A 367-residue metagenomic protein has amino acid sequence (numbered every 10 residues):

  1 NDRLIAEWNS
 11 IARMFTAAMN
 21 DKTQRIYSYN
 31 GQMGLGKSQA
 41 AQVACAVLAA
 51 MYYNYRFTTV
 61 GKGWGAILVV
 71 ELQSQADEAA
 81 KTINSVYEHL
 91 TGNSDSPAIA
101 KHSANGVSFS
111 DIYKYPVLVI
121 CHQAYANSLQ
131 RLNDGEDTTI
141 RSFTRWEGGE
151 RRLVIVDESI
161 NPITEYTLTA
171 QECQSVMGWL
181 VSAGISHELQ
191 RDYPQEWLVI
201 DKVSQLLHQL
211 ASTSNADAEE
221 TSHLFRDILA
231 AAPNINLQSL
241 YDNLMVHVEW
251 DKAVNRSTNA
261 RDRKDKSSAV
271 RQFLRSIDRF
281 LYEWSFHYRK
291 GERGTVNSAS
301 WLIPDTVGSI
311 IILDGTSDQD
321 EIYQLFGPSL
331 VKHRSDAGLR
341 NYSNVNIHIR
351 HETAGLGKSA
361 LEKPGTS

Functional and structural regions predicted by a protein language model:
N1-S367: ASCE RecA-like P-loop NTPase motor cores that couple ATP hydrolysis to mechanical translocation on nucleic acids
